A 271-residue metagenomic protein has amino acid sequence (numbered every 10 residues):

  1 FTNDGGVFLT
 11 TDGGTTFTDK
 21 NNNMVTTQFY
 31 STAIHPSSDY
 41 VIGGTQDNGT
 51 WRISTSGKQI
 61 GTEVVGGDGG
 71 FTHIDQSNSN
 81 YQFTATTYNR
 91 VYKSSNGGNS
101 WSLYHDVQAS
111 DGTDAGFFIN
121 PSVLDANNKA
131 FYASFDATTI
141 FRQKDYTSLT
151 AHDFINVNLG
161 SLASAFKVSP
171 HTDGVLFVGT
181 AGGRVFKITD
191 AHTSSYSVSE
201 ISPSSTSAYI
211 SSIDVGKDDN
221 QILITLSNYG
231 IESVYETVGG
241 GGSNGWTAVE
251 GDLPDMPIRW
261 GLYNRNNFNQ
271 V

Functional and structural regions predicted by a protein language model:
F1-V271: Beta-propeller blade termini and top-face loops
